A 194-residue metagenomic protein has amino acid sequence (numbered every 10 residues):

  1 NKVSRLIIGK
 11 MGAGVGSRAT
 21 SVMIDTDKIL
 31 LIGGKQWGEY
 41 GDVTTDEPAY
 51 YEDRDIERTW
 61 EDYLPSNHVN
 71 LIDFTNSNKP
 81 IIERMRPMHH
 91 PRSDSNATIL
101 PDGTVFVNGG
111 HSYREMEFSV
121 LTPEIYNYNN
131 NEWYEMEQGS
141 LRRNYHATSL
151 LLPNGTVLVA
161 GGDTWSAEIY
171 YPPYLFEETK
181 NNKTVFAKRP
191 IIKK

Functional and structural regions predicted by a protein language model:
N1-K194: Kelch-like beta-propeller repeat domains
